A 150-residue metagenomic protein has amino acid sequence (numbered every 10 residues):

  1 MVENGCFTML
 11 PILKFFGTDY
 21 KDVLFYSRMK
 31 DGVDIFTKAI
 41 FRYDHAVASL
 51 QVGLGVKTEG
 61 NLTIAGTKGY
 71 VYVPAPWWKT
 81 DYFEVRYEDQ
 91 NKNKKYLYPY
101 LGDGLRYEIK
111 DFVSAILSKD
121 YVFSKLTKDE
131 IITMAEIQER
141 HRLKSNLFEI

Functional and structural regions predicted by a protein language model:
E3, D103, D129-I132: A generic "alpha-helical surface" signal
E3-K79, K110-A115: Contiguous beta-strand/loop segments that form the cofactor/metal-binding neighborhood of enzyme cores
L62, T80-Q90: Short polybasic amphipathic segments
Y72, N91-K94: Short, surface-exposed beta-strand/loop "edge" segments at domain boundaries and coil↔beta transitions
K94-Y98, I150: Generic detection of short hydrophobic beta-strand segments and adjacent strand-loop junctions
L97-K110, L126: Active-site loop of classical SDR/Rossmann-like NAD(P)-dependent oxidoreductases, centered on the catalytic Tyr-X3-Lys
D111-I150: C-terminal helix-rich "cap/oligomerization" subdomain common to oxidoreductases
